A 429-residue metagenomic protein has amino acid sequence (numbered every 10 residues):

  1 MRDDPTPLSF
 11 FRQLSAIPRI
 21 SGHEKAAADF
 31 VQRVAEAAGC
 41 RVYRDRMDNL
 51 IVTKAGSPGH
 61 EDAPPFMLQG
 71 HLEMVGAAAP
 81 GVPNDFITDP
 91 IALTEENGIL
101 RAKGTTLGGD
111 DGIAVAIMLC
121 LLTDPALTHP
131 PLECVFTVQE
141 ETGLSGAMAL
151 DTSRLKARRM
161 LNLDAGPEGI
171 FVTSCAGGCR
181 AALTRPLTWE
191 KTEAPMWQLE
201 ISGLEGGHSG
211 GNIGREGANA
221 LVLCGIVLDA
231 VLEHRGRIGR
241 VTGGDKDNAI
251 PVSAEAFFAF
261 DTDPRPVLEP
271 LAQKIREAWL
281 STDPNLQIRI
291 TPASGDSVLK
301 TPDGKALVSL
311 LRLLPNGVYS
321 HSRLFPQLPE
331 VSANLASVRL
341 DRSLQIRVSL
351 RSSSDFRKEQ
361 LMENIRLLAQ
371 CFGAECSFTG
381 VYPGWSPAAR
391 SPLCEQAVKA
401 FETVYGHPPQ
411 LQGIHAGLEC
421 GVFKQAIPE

Functional and structural regions predicted by a protein language model:
M1-I99: Acidic/His- and Gly-rich active-site-bordering loop/insert found across diverse amide/peptide-bond hydrolases
K54, R185, I201, F258-T262 (+1 more regions): Short beta-strand-to-loop capping motifs
H60-R158, E193-M196, G304, P315-N316 (+1 more regions): Active-site metal-coordination/substrate-binding segment of hydrolases, especially metallo-dependent peptidases
E61-D62, T262-L268, V298, D355-L361: Short, conserved charged micro-motifs
H129-A220, L228, L232: Fold-level recognition of mixed alpha/beta catalytic cores in primary-metabolism enzymes, strongest
E190-A194, I213-T242, F260-S332: Acidic-enriched catalytic cores of C-N bond-cleaving enzymes acting on peptides and small amides
R289-N334, R339, D355, E359-Q360 (+1 more regions): An extended, acidic, His-containing surface patch that forms the Zn2+-binding/catalytic region of metallohydrolases
R347-G373: C-terminal, non-catalytic macromolecule-binding modules
